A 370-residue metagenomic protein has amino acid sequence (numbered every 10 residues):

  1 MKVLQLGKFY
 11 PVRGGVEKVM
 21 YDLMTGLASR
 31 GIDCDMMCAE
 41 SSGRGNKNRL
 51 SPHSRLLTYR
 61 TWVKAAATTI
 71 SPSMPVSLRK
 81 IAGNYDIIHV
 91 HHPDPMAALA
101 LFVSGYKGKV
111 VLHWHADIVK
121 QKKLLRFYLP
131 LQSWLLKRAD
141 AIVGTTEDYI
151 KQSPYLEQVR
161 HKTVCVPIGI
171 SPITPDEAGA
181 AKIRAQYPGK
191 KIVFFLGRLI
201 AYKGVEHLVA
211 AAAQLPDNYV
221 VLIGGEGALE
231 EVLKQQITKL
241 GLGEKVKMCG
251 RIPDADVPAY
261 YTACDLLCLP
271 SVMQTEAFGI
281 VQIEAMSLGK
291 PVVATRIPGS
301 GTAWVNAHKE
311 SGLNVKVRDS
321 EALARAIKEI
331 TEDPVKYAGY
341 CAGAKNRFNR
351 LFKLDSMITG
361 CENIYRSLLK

Functional and structural regions predicted by a protein language model:
L4, K182-A212: Conserved donor-binding/catalytic core segment of Leloir-type glycosyltransferases
V19, C38, Q132-A178, M248: Donor nucleotide-sugar binding/catalytic pocket of nucleotide-sugar-dependent glycosyltransferases
V90-A97: Short His-centered aromatic/hydrophobic patch
L136, R251-I252, A259-C264: Short alpha-helical donor nucleotide-sugar binding micro-motif in glycosyltransferases
V232-I252: Nucleotide-activated donor-binding/catalytic signature segment of Leloir-type glycosyltransferases, i.e., the conserved
K245, A322, E329, K336-L351 (+2 more regions): A short, well-ordered alpha-helix in the C-terminal region of glycosyltransferases
S287, P291-R296: Short hydrophobic beta-strand element within catalytic cores of glycosyltransferases and related nucleotide-activated
A307-S320, K328-V335: Conserved acidic donor-binding segment of nucleotide-sugar-dependent glycosyltransferases
